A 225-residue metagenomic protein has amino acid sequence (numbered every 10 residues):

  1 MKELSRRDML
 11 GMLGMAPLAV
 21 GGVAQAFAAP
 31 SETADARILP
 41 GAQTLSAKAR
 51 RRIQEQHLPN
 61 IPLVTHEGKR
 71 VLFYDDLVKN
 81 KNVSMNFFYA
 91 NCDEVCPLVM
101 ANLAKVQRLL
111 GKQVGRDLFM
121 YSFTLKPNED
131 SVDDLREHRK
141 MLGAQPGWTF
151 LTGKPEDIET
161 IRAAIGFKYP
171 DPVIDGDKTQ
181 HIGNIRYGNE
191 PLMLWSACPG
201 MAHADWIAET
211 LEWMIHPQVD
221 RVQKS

Functional and structural regions predicted by a protein language model:
M1-P17: N-terminal secretory signal peptides and thylakoid transit peptides that target proteins across membranes
F27-N60: N-proximal helix/coil linker or "cap" segments that precede and/or mark the start of modular domains
L58-P59, V83, I182-G183: Short loop/turn microsegments at loop-to-beta-strand junctions
P62-N82: A short beta-strand-turn-helix
D75-P97: Short active-site neighborhood of thiol/selenol oxidoreductases, capturing the structured segment around
L98-I161: Structural microenvironment flanking redox-active thiols in thiol-disulfide oxidoreductases
A144-W206: Thiol/selenol-based redox catalytic cores and closely related redox-interacting motifs
M201-S225: C-terminal lobe and adjacent flexible extensions of AdoMet/dcAdoMet transferase-like proteins
